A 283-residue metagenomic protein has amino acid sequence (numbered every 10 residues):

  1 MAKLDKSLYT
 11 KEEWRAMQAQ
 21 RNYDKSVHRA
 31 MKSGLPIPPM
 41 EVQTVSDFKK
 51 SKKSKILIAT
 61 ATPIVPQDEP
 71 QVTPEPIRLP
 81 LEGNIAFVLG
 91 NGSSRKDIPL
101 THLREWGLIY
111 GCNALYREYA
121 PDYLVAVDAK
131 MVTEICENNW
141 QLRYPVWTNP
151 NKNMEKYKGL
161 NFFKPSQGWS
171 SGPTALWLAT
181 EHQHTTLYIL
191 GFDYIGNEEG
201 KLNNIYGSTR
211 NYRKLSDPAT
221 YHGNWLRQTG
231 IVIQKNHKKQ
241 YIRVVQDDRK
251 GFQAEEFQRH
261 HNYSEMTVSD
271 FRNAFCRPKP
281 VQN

Functional and structural regions predicted by a protein language model:
M1-L8, W14: Short, intrinsically disordered N-terminal pre-domain segments
S7, I37, E41, L57-A59: Low-complexity intrinsically disordered segments
T10-E13, G34, T44, T267: Intrinsically disordered, low-complexity coil/linker segments enriched for acidic/polar and small residues
E13-A16, V27, I56-I58: Short, intrinsically disordered, low-complexity terminal segments
A16-A19, P39-V45, A61-V65, E69: Low-complexity, intrinsically disordered tandem-repeat tracts enriched in small/polar residues
A19, Y23-Q43: Acidic, low-complexity, intrinsically disordered interaction modules
F48-K55: Arg/Lys-rich low-complexity patches in intrinsically disordered regions that function as generic
K55-N283: Metal-ion/cofactor- or nucleotide/acyl-coenzyme-handling active-site neighborhoods
